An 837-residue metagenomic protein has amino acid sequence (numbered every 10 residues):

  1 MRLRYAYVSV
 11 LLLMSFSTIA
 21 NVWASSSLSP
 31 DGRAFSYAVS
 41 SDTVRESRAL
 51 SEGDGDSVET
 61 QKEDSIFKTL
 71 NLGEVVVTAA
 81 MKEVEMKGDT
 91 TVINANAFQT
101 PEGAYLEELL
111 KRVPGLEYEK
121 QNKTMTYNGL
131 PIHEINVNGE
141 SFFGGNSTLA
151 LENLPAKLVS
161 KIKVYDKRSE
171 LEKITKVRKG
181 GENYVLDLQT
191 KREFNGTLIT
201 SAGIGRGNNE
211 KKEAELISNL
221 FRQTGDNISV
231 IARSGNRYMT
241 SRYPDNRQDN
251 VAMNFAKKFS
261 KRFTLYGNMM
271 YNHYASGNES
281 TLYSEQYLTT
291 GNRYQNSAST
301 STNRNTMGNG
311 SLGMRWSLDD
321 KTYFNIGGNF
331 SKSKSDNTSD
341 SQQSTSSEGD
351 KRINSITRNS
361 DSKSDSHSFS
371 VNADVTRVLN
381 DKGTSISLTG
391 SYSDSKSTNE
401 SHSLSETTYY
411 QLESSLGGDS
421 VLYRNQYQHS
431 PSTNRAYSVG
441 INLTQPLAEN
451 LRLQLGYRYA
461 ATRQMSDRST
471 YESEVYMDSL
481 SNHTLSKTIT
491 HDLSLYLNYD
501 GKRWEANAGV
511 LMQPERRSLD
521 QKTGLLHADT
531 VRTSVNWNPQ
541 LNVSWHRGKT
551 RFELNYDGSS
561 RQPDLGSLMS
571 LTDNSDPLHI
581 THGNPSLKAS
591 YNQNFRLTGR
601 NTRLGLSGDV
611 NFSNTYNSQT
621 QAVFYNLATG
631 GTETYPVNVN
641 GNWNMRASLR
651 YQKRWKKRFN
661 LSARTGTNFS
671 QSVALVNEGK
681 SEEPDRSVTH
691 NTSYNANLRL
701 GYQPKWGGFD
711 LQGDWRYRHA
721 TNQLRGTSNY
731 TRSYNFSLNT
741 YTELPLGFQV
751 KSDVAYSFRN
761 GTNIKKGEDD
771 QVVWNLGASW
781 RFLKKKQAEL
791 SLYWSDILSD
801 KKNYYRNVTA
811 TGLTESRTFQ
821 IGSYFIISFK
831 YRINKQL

Functional and structural regions predicted by a protein language model:
L3, N21-E74, A80-D340, S360-N399 (+14 more regions): Membrane-proximal, glycine/serine-rich, low-complexity loop/turn segments characteristic of large bacterial
G145, E170, I199-S201, G291-A298 (+16 more regions): Extracytoplasmic loops and strand-loop junctions of Gram-negative outer membrane beta-barrel proteins
T175-K176, S241-P244, G277-R293, N337-N354 (+12 more regions): Outer-membrane beta-barrel translocator domains and adjoining extracellular loop/strand segments of Gram-negative
N208, Y243-D245, T302-R304, K334 (+11 more regions): Replace "Gram-negative outer membrane beta-barrel proteins" with "bacterial and organellar outer membrane beta-barrel
D336-S370, V378-D492, G524, N640 (+1 more regions): Replace "related TpsB outer-membrane translocases also match" with "some related outer-membrane beta-barrels such as
Q426, R452-H546, N555, R725: Signature of Gram-negative outer-membrane beta-barrel scaffolds
S438, L480-T484, D492, H582 (+3 more regions): Outer membrane beta-barrel strand-and-loop segments of large Gram-negative receptors, especially TonB-dependent
N695-W715, R725-L837: Conserved C-terminal beta-signal and adjacent last beta-strands/turns of outer-membrane beta-barrel proteins
